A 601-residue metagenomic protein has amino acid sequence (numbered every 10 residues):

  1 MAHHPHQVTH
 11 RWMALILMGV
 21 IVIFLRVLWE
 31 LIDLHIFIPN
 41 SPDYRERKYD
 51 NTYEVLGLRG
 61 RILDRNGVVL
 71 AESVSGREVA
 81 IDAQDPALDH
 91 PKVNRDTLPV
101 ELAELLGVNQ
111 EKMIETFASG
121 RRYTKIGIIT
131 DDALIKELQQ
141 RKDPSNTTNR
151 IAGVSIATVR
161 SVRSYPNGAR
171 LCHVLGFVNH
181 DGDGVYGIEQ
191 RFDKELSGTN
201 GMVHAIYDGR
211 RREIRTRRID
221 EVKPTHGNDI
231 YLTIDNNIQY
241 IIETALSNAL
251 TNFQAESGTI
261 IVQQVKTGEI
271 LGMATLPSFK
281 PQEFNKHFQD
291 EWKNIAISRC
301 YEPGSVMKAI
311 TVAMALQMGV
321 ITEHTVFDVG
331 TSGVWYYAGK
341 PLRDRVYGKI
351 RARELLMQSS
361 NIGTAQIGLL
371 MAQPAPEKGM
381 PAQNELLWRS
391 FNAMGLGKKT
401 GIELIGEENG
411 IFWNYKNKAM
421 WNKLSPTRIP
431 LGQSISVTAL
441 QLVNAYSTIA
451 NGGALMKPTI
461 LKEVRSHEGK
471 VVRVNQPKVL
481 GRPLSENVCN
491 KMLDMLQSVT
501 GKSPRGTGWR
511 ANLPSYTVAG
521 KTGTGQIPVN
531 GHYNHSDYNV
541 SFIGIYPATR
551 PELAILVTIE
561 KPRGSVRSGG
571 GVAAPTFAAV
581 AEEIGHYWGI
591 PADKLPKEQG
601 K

Functional and structural regions predicted by a protein language model:
M1-F284, Q383-A393, P430, N530-Y533 (+1 more regions): Periplasmic/cell-envelope proteins involved in peptidoglycan metabolism and beta-lactam response
A71, Y207-E221, T225, Q264-S305 (+3 more regions): Beta-lactam-recognizing serine transpeptidase/beta-lactamase-like catalytic domain environment
